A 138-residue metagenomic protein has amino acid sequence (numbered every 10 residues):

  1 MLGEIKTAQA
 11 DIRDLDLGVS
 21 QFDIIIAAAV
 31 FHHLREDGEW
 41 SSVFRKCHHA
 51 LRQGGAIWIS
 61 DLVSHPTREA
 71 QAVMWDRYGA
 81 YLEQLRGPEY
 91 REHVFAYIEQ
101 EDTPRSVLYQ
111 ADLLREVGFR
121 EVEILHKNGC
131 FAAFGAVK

Functional and structural regions predicted by a protein language model:
M1-R13: Conserved SAM-binding strand-loop segment of SAM-dependent methyltransferases
R13-I25: A short acidic, Gly/Pro-enriched loop at the edge of an enzyme's catalytic core that lines a small-molecule cofactor
I25-I26, L114: Hydrophobic beta-strand segment of the Class I
I26-A27, W58: A conserved beta-strand element that flanks and buttresses the S-adenosyl-L-methionine
A29-H33, D61: Short catalytic micro-motifs in class I SAM-dependent methyltransferases
S41-Q53: A short glycine-rich, Lys/Arg-flanked "PGG" loop and its adjoining helix->strand segment in the class I
S60-V117: C-terminal alpha-helical "lid/dimerization" subdomain adjacent to the S-adenosyl-L-methionine
A111-K138: Core SAM-dependent methyltransferase catalytic element
